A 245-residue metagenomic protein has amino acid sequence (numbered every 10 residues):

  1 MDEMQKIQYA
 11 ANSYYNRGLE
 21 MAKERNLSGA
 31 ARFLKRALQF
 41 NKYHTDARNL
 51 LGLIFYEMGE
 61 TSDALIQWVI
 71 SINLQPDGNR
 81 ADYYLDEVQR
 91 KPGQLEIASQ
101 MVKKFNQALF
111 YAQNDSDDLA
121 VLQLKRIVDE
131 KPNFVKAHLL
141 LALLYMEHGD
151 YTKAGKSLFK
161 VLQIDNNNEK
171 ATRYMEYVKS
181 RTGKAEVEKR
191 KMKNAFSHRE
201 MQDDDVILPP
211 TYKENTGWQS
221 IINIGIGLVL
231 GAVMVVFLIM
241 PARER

Functional and structural regions predicted by a protein language model:
A11-N12, T45-D46, N79-R80, M101 (+3 more regions): Helix-start (N-cap) detector for alpha-helical repeat units in TPR-like alpha-solenoids, especially tetratricopeptide
K23-E24, E57, L74, K91-Q94 (+3 more regions): Register position in tetratricopeptide repeats
R36-Q39, I70-N73, V128-D129, L162-Q163: Conserved structural position within tetratricopeptide repeats
E200-R245: C-terminal single-pass membrane-anchor helix
